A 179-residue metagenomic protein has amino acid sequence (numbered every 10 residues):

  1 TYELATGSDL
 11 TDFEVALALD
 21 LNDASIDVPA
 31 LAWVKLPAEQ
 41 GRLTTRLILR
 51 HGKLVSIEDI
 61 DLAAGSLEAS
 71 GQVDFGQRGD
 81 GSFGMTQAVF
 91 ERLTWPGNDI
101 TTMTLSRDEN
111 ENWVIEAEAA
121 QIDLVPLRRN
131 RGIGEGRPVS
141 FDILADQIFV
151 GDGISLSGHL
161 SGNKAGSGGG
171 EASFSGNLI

Functional and structural regions predicted by a protein language model:
T1-E58, Q72-I179: Membrane-proximal interfacial segments on either side of biological membranes
E58-A69: Compositionally biased, intrinsically disordered linkers/stalks adjacent to structured regions
